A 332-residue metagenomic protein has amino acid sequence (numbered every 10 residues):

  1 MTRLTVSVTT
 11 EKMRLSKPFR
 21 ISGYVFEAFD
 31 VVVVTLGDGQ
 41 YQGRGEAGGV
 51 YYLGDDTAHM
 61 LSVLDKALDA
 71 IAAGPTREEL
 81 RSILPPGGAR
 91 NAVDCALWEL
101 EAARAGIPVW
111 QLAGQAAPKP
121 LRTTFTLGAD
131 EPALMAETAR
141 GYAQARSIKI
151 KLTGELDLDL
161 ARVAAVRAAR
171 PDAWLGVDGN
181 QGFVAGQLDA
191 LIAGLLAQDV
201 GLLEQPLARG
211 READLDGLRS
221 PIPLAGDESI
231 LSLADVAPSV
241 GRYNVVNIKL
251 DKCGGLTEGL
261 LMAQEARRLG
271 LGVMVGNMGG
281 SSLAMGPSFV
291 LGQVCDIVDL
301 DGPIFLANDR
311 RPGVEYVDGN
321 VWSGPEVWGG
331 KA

Functional and structural regions predicted by a protein language model:
M1-L175, G182-G186, A193-L196, R310-A332: N-terminal capping/lid subdomain adjacent to the active-site entrance of alpha/beta enzymes
I150, E155-Q293, A307-G319: Catalytic core of soluble alpha/beta enzymes
D296-D299: Short helix/strand-capping turn motifs
P303: Active-site cofactor/co-catalyst pockets and adjacent glycine-rich loops in catalytic enzymes
